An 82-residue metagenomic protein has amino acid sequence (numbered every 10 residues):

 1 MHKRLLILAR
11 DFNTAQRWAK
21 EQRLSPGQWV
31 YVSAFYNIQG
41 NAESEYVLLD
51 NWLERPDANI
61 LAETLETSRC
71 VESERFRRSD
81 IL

Functional and structural regions predicted by a protein language model:
M1-L82: Short, flexible loop motifs at catalytic/binding sites
